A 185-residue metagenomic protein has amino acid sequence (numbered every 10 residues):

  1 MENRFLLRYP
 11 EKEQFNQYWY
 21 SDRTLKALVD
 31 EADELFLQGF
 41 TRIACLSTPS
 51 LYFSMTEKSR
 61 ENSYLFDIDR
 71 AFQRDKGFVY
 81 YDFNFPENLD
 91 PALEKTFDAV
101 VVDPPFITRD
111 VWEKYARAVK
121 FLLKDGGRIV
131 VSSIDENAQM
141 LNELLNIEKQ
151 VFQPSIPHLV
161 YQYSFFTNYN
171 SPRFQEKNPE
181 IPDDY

Functional and structural regions predicted by a protein language model:
M1-E57, L159-F166, S171, Q175 (+2 more regions): S-adenosyl-L-methionine
L25, V29, E94-F97, W112 (+2 more regions): Generic preference for well-ordered alpha-helical elements
R42, N62-Y64, R128: Residues at the starts of beta-strands that form the adenosine-phosphate
S47-L51, L65-F72, S133-A138: Short, polar loop motifs at secondary-structure junctions
L51-Y52, V101-R109, N137: Short acidic, S/G/P-rich loop/turn micro-motifs used as interaction or catalytic elements
T56-E94: Adenosine-cofactor binding site in Rossmann-like domains, unifying the SAM/SAH pocket of S-adenosylmethionine-dependent
L89-V101, T108: A short acidic, Gly/Pro-enriched loop at the edge of an enzyme's catalytic core that lines a small-molecule cofactor
R109-K177: C-terminal substrate-binding/active-site "lid" region of AdoMet-derived donor-dependent transferases
